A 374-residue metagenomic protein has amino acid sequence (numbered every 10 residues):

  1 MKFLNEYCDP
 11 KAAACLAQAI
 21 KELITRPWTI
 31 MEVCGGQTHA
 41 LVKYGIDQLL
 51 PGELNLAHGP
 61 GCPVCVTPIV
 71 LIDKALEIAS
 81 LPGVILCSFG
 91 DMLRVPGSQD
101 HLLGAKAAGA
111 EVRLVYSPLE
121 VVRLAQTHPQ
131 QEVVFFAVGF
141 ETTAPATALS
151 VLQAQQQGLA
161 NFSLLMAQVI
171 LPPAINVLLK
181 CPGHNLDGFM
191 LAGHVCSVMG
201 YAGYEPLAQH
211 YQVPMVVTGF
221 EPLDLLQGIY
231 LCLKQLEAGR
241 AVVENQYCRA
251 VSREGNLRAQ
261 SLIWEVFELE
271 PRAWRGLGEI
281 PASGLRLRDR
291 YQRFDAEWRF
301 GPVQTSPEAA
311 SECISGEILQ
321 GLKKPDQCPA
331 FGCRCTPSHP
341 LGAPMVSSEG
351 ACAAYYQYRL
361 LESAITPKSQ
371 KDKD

Functional and structural regions predicted by a protein language model:
M1-Q130, A144, A148, L152-Q157 (+3 more regions): Metallocofactor- and cofactor-centric catalytic cores in central/energy metabolism, strongly enriched
P27-I30, N161-F162, A238-C248, W274-R275 (+2 more regions): Flexible, glycine/charged-enriched surface loops at secondary-structure junctions
G36-Q37, F140-T142, Q168-P172, G193-C196 (+2 more regions): Glycine-rich beta-alpha junction loops
L71-K74, Q126-V133, V177-P182, Y204-P206 (+1 more regions): Short, surface-exposed amphipathic charged segments that create phosphate/polyanion-binding patches used for binding
F136, F140-G203: Phosphate/pyrophosphate-binding betaalpha-module
G183-R249: A conserved active-site cap/scaffold subdomain adjacent to cofactor or substrate pockets
Q227-E317: Internal helical hairpin/lid segments
